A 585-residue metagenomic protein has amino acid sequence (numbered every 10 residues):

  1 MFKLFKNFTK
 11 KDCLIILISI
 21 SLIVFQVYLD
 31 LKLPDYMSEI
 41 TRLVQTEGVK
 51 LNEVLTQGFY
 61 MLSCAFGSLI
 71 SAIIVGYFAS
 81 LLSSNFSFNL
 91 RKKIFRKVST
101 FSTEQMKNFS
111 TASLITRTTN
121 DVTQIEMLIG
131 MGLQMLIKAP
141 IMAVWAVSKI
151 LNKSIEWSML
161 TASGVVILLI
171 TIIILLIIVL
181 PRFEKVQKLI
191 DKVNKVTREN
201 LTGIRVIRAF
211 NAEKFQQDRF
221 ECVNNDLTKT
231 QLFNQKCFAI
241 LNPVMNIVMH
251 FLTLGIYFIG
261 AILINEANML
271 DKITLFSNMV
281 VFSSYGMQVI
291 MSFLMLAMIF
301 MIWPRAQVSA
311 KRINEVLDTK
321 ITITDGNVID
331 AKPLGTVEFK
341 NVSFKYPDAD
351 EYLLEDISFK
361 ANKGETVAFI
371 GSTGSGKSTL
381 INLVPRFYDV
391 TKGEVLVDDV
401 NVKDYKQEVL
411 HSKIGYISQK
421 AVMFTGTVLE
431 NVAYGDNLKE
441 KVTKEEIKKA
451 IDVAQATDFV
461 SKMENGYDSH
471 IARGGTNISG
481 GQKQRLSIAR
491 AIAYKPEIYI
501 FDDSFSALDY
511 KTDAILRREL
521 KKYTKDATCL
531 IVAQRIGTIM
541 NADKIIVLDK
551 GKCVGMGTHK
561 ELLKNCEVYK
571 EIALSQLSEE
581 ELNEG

Functional and structural regions predicted by a protein language model:
M1-K11, L114: A short amphipathic helical element positioned immediately N-terminal to and/or at the very start of a transmembrane
K10-I74, F78, L151-E156, N265-F276: Transmembrane helix-loop-helix hairpins at lipid-water interfaces of multipass membrane proteins, especially the type-1
K11, I15-Y28, E39, M131-V186 (+1 more regions): Transmembrane helices of ABC transporter permease
K11-C13, T103-E104, N120-I129, L133 (+8 more regions): An intracellular "coupling" helix at the cytosolic face of ABC transporter transmembrane type-1 domains
L14-S38, Q57-M61, G76-S80, E126-I141 (+3 more regions): Alpha-helical segments in transporter systems
E47, S84, K92-T116, N120-V122 (+6 more regions): Short intracellular "coupling" helices and adjacent cytoplasmic loop segments at the cytosolic face of multi-pass
K50, K149-V166, I177, F233-K311 (+1 more regions): Helix-loop-helix
K332-G585: ABC-type nucleotide-binding domain
